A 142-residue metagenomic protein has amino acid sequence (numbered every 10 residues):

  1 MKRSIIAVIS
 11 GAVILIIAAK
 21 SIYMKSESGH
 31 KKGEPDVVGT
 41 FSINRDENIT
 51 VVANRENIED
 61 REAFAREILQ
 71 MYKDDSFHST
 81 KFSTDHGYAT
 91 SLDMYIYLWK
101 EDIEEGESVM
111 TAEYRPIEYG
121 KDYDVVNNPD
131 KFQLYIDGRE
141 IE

Functional and structural regions predicted by a protein language model:
M1-I14, S21: N-terminal Sec-pathway targeting helices
I16-G29: Bacterial lipoprotein signal-peptidase II cleavage site
I22, M71-D75, E118-G120: Short, surface-exposed linear patches
S26-N54: Short edge beta-strands and adjacent turn/loop segments
T50-T111: Mature extracytoplasmic domains of secretory-pathway proteins
Y114-E142: C-terminal partner/receptor-binding element of secreted or periplasmic proteins
